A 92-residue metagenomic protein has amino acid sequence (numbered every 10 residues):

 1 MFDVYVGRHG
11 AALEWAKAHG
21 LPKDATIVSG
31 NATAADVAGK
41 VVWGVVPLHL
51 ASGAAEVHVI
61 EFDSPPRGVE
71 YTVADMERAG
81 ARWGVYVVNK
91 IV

Functional and structural regions predicted by a protein language model:
M1-V28: Short, charged N-terminal beta->alpha structural module
R8-A11, N31-A32, G44-H49: Short, polar loop motifs at secondary-structure junctions
W15-A16, A51-A55, V69: Short glycine-/acidic-enriched loop or helix-start segments at secondary-structure transitions that form or flank
L21-S29, G39-V41, A54-D63: Active-site regions of enzymes building and remodeling cell-envelope glycoconjugates
A34-V37: BRCT (BRCA1 C-terminal) domain core and associated BRCT-interaction motifs
E56-V92: Ser/Thr/Gly-rich flexible loops in soluble cytosolic domains mediating phosphotransfer, phosphorylation
